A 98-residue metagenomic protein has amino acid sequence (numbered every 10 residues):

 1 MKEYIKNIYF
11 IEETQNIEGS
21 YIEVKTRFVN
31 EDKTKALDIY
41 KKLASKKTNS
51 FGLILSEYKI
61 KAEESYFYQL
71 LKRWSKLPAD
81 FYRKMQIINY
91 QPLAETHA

Functional and structural regions predicted by a protein language model:
K2-K25: Short aromatic-glycine-(Arg/Gly/Cys) micro-motifs in beta-strand/loop hairpins
I5, T14, F28-N30, I87 (+1 more regions): Intrinsically disordered, low-complexity peptide-like regions
I5-I8, K33, D38, E63 (+2 more regions): Intrinsically disordered, low-complexity repeat segments enriched in small/polar residues
E12-G19, E31-D32, I54-A62: Short, flexible beta-strand-to-coil junctions
Q15-N16, A36, K72, A94: Intrinsic structural disorder/low-complexity segments
G19-T34, Y66-S75: Surface-exposed flexible segments
Y21-I22, V29-I54: A short, charged, amphipathic alpha-helix used as a generic interaction element across diverse proteins
K42-A98: Short, mixed-charge low-complexity intrinsically disordered segments
